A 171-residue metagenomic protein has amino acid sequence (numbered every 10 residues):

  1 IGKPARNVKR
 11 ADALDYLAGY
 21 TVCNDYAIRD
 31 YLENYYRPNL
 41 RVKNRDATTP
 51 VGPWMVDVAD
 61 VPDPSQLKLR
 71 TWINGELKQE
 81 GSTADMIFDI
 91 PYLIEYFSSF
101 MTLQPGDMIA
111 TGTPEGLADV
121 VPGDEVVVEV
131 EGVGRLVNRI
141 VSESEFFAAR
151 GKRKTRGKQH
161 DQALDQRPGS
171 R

Functional and structural regions predicted by a protein language model:
I1-K3, T21-Y26, M55, I73: Short, structured patches in soluble enzyme cores that scaffold and shape functional sites
A5-K9, D60-D63: Short helix-loop capping/hinge motifs at secondary-structure junctions, enriched in acidic/polar residues
R6-Y20: N-terminal accessory regions of nucleic-acid-interacting proteins
R29-R171: Catalytic-pocket segment enriched in acidic/His residues
